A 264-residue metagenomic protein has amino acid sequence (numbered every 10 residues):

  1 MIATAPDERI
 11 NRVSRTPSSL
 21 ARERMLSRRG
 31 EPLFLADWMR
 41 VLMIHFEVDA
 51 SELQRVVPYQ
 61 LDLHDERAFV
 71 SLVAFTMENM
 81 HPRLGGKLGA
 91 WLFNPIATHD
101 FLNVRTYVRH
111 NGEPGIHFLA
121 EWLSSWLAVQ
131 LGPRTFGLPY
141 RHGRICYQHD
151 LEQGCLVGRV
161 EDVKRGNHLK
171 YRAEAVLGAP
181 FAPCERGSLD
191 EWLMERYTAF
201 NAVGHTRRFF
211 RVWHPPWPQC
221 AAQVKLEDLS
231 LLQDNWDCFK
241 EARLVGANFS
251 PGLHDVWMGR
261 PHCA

Functional and structural regions predicted by a protein language model:
I2-G85, W213, W217-A264: Hydrophobic, proline/glycine-rich low-complexity stretches
M25-L26, P32-D150: Structured, non-membrane catalytic/scaffold regions adjacent to prosthetic-group chemistry
M39-V41, N103-A264: Internal, well-folded beta-alpha domain core
